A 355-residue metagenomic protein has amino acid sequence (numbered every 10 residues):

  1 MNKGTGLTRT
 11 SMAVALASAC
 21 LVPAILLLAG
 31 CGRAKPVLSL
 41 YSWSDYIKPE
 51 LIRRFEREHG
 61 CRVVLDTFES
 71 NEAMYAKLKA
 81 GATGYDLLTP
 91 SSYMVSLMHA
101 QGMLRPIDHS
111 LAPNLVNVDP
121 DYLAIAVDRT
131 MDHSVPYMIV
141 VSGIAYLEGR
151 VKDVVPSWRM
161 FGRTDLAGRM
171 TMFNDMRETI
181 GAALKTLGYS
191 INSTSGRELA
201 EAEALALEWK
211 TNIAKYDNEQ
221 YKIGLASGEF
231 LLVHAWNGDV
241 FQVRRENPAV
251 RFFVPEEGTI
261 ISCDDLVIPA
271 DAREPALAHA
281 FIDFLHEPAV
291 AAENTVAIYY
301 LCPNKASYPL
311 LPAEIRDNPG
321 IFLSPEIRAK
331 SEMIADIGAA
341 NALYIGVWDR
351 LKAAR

Functional and structural regions predicted by a protein language model:
C31-M98: Early extracytoplasmic/lumenal segment of secretory-pathway proteins
G84, T89-N212, D217-E229: Extracytoplasmic ligand-binding site segments that recognize negatively charged/polar headgroups
M94-L97, A226-S227, L231-A249: A ligand-binding cleft/hinge motif common to bilobed small-molecule-binding domains
H99-I107, D128-D132, Q242-V254, E314-D317: Ligand-binding "clamshell"
N117, V140, L199-E208, E246-A270: Periplasmic-binding protein-like
G143-R150, K185-T186, S262-P275, E293-N294: A bilobed periplasmic-binding-protein/Venus flytrap-type ligand-binding module shared by bacterial periplasmic
P269-A329: Mature extracytoplasmic/periplasmic domains
P325-R355: Conserved C-terminal helix/tail region of periplasmic/extracytoplasmic solute-binding proteins
